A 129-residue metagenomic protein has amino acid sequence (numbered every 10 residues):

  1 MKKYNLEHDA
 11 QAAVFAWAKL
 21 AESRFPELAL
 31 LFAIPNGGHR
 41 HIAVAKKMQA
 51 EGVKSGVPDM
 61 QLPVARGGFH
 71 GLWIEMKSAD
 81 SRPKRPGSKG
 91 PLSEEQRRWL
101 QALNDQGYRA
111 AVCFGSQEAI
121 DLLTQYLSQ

Functional and structural regions predicted by a protein language model:
M1-Q129: Catalytic phosphate/metal-binding cores of nucleic-acid and nucleotide-processing enzymes, i.e., regions that mediate
